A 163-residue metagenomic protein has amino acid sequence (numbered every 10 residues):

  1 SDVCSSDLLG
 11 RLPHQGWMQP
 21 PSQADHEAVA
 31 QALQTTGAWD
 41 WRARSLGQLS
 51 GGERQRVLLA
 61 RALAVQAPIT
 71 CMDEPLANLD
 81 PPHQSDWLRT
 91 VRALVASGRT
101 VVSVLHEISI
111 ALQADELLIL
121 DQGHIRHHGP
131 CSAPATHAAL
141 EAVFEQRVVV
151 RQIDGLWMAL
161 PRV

Functional and structural regions predicted by a protein language model:
V3-S5: Short, small-residue-biased leader/transition segments that mark boundaries at the very start of proteins
L8, Q23-W41: Conserved ABC ATPase "signature" region
P20, S45-L49, E53: Conserved ABC ATPase signature
T70-E74: Catalytic Walker B motif of ABC-type/P-loop ATPase nucleotide-binding domains
Q113-I119: Conserved catalytic segment of ABC-fold P-loop ATPases
A133, E141-V163: ABC ATPase nucleotide-binding domains
